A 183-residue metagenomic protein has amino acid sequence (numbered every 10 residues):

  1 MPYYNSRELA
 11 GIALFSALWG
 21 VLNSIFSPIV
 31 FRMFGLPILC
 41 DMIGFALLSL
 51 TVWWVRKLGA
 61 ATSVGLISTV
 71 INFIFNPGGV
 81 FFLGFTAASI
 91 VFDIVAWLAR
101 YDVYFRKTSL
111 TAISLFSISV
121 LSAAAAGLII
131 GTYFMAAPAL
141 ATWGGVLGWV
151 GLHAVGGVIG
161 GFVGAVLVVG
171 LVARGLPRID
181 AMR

Functional and structural regions predicted by a protein language model:
M1-V55, G59: Hydrophobic transmembrane alpha-helices
M1-Y4, E8, M33, P37 (+6 more regions): Membrane-helix interfacial "entry" motifs
L9-L14, M42, A46, L58-L66 (+4 more regions): Hydrophobic alpha-helical transmembrane segments
S16-I25, L66-F75, I118-L128: Aromatic-anchored segments of alpha-helical transmembrane domains
S24-P37, S68-A96: Interfacial aromatic-anchored transmembrane helix boundaries in multi-pass membrane proteins
G78-A124: Membrane-proximal helix-loop-helix units in multi-pass membrane proteins
K107-R183: Membrane-embedded alpha-helical hairpins and interfacial helices in multi-pass inner-membrane proteins
